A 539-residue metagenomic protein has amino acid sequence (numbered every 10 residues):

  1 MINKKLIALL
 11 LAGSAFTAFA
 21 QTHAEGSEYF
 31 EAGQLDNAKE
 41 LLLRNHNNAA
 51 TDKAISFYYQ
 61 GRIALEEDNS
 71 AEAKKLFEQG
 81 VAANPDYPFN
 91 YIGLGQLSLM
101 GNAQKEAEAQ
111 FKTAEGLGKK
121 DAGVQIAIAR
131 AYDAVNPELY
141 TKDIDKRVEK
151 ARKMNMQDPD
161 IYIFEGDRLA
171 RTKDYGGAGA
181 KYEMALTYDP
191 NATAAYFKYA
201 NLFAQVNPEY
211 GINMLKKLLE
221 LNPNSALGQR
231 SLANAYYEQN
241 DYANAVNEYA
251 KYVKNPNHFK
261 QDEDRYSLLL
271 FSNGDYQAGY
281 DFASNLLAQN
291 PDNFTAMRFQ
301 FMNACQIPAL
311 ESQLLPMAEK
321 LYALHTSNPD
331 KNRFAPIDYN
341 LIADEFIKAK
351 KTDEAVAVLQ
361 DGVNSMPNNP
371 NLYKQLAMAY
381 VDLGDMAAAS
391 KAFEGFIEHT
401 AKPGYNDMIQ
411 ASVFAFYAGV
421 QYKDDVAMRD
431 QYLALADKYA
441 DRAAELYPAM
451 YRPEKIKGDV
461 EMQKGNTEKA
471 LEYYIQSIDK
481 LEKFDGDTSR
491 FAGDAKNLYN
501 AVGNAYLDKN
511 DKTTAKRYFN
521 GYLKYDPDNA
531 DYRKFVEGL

Functional and structural regions predicted by a protein language model:
M1-N3: N-terminal secretory signal peptides that target proteins for export/translocation
K5-A15: Sec-dependent N-terminal signal peptides
L11, A20-K509, K524, K534-L539: Alpha-solenoid helical repeat scaffolds
T513-D531, F535-V536: C-terminal interaction modules of eukaryotic adaptor/scaffold proteins
